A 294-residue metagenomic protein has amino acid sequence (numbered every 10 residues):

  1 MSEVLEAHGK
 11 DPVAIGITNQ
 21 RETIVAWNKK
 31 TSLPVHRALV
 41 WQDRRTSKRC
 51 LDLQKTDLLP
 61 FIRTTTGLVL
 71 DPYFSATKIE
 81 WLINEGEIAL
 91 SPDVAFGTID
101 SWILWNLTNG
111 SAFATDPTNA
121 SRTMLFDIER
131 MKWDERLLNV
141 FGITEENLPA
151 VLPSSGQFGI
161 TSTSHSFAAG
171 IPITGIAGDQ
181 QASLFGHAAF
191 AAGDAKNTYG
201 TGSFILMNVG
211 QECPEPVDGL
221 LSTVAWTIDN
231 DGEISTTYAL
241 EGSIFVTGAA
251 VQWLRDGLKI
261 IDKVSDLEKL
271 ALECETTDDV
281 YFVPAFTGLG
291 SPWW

Functional and structural regions predicted by a protein language model:
M1-H36, T64, D93, F167-P172: N-terminal glycine/serine-rich phosphate-binding loop of ATP-dependent small-molecule kinases, especially carbohydrate
N19, V40, I176-G178: Hydrophobic transmembrane-helix microenvironments that flank and shape a buried ionizable site
Q20, P153-I160, Q180-S183: Short acidic loop-to-helix transition motifs that present clustered carboxylates
D43: Carbohydrate-associated surface elements
S47, Q54-T66, P72-F113, N119 (+3 more regions): Active-site core segments that coordinate phosphate-bearing ligands/cofactors across diverse enzyme families
V140-N147: A structural motif corresponding to the C-terminal end of an alpha-helix and its immediate exit/capping segment
L148-Q157, E268-L272: Short linear loop/turn motifs
